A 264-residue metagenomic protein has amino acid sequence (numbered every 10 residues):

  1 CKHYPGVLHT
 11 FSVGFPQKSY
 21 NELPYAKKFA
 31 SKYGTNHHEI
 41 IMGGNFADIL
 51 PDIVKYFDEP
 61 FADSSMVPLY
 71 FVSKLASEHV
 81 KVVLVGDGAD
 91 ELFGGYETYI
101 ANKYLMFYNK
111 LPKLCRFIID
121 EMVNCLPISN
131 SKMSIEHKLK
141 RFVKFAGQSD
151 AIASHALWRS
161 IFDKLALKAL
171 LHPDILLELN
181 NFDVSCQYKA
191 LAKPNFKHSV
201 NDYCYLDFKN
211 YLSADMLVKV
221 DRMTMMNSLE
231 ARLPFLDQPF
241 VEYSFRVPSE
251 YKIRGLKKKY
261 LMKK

Functional and structural regions predicted by a protein language model:
C1-F182, R222-K264: ATP-dependent adenylate-handling active sites, centered on carboxylate activation for C-N bond formation
E22, G86, A192-N195, L206 (+2 more regions): Short amphipathic alpha-helical surface micro-motifs
A62, P194-D207: Structural motif
S64-P68, C204, L212: Soluble or luminal CAZymes and related metallo-dependent hydrolases
S154-A156, A190-P194: The feature marks non-catalytic terminal segments
N181-A192: A short, charged helix-loop
F208-R222, S244: Short Ser/Thr-interspersed hydrophobic loop/turn segments at strand-loop and sheet-helix junctions that line or gate
